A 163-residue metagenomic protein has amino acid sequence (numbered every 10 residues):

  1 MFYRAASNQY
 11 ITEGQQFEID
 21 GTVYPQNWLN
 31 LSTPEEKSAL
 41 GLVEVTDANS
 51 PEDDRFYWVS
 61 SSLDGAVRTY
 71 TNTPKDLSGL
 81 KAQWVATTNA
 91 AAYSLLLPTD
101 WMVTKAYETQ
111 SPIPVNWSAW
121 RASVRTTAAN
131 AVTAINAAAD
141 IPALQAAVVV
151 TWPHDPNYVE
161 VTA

Functional and structural regions predicted by a protein language model:
M1-A163: A preference for well-ordered globular domain cores that mediate specific macromolecular interactions or catalysis
